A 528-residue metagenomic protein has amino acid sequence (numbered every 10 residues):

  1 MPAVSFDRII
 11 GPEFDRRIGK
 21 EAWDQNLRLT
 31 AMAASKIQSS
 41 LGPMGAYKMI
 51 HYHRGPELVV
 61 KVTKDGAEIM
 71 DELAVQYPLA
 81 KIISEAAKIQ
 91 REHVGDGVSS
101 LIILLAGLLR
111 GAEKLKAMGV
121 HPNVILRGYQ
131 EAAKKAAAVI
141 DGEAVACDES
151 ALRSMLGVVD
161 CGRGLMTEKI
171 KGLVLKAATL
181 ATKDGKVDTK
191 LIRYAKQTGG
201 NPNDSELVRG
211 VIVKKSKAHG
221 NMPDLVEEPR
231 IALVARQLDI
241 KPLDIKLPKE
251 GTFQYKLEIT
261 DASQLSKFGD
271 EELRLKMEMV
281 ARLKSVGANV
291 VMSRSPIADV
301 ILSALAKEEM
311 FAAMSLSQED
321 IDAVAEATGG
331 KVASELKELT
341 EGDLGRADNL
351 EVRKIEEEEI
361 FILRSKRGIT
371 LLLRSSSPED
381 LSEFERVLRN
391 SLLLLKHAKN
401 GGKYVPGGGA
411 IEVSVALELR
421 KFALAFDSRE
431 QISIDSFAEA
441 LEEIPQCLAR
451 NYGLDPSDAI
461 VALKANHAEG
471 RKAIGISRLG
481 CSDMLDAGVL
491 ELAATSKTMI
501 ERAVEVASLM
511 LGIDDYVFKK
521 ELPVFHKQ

Functional and structural regions predicted by a protein language model:
P2-V62, G66, A133-S376, E383: Extended amphipathic alpha-helical scaffolds
D24, A74-Q76, T370-L372, S377-Q528: Extended, low-charge hydrophobic alpha-helical regions
K36, S40-M44, I89-H93, G111 (+12 more regions): Conserved, well-folded catalytic cores of nucleic-acid-processing and energy-transducing macromolecular machines
I37-A46, K88-L105, G162-K169, L173-A177 (+3 more regions): Conserved phosphate/anionic-ligand binding catalytic regions in large, soluble enzymes, centered on
K61-Q90: Active-site cofactor/substrate anionic-group-binding motifs, chiefly glycine- and Lys/Arg-rich phosphate-binding loops
I82-K88, S99-K114, V120, V124-D141 (+2 more regions): Small-residue-rich
R91, R127, E131, G287 (+1 more regions): Metallocofactor- and cofactor-centric catalytic cores in central/energy metabolism, strongly enriched
L115-C161, E227, T340-R364, G368 (+2 more regions): A structural-propensity feature for long, helix-poor, extended segments
